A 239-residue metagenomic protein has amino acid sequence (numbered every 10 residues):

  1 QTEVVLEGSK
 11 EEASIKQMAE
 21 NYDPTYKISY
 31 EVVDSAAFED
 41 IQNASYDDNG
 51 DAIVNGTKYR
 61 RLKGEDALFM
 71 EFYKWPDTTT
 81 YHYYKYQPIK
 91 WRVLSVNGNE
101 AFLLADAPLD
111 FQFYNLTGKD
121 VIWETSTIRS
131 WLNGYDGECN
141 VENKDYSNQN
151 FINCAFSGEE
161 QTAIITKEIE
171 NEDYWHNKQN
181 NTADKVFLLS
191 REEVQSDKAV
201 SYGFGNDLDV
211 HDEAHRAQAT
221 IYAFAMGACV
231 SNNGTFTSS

Functional and structural regions predicted by a protein language model:
Q1-S239: Collagenous Gly-X-Y triple-helix signature in extracellular proteins
